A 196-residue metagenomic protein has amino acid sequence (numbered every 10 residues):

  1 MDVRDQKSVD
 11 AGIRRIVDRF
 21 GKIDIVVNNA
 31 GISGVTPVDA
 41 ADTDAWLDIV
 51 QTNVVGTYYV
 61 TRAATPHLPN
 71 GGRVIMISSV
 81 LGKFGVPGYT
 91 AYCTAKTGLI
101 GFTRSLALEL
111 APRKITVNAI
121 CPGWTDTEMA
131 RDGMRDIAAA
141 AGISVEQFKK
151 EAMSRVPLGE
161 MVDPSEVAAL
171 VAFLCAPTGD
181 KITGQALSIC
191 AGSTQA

Functional and structural regions predicted by a protein language model:
T36-D39, F84-T90, P112-R113, G159 (+1 more regions): Active-site loop immediately N-terminal to the catalytic Tyr-X3-Lys motif of short-chain dehydrogenase/reductase
P37-V38, D42-V50, A152: Substrate-binding pocket helix/loop in short-chain dehydrogenase/reductase
A41, G85-C93, S105, G133: Active-site loop-to-helix junction immediately N-terminal to the catalytic Tyr of the SDR YXXXK motif in Rossmann-fold
T61, A95, T103: Active-site helix of classical SDR
S79: Residue(s) in the substrate-gating loop at a strand-loop-helix junction that position the organic substrate next
F84, E160, A172, T183-A196: Short C-terminal tail/terminal secondary-structure segment of NAD(P)H-dependent dehydrogenase/reductase domains
A111, T116, I182-G184: Short, small/polar-rich loop/turn modules that mediate ligand/substrate recognition or access, typified
